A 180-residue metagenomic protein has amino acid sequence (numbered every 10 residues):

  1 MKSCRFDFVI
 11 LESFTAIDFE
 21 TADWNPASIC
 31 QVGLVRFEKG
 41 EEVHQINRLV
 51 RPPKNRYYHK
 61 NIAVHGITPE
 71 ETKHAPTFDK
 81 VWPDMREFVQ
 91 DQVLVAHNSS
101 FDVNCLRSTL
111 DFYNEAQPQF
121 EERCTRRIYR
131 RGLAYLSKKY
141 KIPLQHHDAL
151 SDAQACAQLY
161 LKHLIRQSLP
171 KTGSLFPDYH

Functional and structural regions predicted by a protein language model:
M1-F8, A157-H180: Acidic two-metal-ion nuclease catalytic site recognized across multiple nuclease folds, prominently DnaQ/RNase D-T
M1-V103, R107-Y113, P118-Q119, A134-H147: Conserved non-catalytic scaffold segment of RNase H-like nuclease domains
T21-D23, R127, A155: Short, glycine/acidic-enriched loop or turn micro-motifs at the edges of active sites
D91, F112, R131, K162-L169: A structural signal for alpha-helix termini and helix-coil/disorder junctions
V93-S99, F120-C124, L144, S168-H180: Short secondary-structure transition/capping segments
E121-L133: Short, flexible loop segments at boundaries between secondary-structure elements
R131-I165: Metal-dependent de-N-acetylase/amidase catalytic core
